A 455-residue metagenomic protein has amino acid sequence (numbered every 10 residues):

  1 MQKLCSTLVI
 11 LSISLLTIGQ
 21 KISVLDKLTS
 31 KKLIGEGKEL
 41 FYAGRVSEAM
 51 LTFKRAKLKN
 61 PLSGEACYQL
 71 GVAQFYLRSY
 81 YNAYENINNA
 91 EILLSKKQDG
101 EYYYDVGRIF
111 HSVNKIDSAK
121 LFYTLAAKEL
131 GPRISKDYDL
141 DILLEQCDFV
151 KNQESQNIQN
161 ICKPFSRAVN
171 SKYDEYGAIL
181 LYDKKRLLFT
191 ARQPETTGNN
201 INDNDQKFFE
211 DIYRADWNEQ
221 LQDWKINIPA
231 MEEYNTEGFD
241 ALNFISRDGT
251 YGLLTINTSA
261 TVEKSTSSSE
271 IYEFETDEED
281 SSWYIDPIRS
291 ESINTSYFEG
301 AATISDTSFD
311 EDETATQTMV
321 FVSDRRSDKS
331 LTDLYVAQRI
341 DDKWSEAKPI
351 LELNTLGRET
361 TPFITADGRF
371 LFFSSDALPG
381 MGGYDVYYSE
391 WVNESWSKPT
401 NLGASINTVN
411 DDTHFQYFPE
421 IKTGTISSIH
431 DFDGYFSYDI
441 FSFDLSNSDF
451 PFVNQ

Functional and structural regions predicted by a protein language model:
D26-K59: Alpha-helical segment of the N-proximal tetratricopeptide repeat
K27, P61, S95-K97, G131: Short coil turns that delineate tetratricopeptide repeat
K31, E65, D99-E101: Start-of-helix register in tetratricopeptide repeats
R55-L58, N89-I92, K128: Conserved structural position within tetratricopeptide repeats
Q69, Y76, D105, S112 (+1 more regions): Short, conserved micro-motifs composed of acidic
